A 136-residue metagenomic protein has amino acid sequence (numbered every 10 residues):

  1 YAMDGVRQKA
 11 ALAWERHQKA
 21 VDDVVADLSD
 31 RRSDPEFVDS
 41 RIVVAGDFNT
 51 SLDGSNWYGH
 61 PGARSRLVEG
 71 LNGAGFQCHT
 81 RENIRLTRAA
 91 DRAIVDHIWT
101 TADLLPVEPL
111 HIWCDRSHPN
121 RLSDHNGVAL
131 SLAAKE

Functional and structural regions predicted by a protein language model:
Y1-E136: Active-site regions of metal-assisted phosphoester/phosphodiester hydrolases, unifying DNase/endonuclease modules
